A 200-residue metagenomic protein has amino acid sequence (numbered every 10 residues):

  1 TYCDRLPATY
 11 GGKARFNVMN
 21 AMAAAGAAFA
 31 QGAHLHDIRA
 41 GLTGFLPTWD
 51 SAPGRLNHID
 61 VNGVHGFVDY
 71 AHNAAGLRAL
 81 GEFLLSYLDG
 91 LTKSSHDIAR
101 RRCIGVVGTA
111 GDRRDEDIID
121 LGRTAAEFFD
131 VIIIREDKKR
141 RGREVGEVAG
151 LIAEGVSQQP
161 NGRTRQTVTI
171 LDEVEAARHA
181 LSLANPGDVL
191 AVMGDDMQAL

Functional and structural regions predicted by a protein language model:
P7, G11-F16, A23-H36, A40-L200: ATP-dependent carboxylate-amine ligase
